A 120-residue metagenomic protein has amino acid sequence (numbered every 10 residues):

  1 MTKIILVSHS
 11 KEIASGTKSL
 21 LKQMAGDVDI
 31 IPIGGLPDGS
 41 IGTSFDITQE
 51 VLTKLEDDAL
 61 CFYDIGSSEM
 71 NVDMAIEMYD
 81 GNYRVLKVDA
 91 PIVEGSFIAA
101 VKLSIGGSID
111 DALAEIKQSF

Functional and structural regions predicted by a protein language model:
T2-F120: N-terminal loops that bind phosphate or other acidic moieties and the adjacent beta-alpha structural core
